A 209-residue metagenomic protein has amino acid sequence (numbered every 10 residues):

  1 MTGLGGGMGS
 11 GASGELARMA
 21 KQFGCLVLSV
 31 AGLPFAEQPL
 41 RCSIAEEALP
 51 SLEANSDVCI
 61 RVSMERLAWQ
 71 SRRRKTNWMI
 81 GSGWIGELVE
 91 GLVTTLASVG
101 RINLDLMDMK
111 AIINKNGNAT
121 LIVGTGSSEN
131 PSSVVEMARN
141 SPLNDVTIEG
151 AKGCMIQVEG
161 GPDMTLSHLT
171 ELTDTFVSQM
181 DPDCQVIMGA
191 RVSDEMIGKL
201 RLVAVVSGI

Functional and structural regions predicted by a protein language model:
M1-I209: Tubulin/FtsZ superfamily GTPase core signature
